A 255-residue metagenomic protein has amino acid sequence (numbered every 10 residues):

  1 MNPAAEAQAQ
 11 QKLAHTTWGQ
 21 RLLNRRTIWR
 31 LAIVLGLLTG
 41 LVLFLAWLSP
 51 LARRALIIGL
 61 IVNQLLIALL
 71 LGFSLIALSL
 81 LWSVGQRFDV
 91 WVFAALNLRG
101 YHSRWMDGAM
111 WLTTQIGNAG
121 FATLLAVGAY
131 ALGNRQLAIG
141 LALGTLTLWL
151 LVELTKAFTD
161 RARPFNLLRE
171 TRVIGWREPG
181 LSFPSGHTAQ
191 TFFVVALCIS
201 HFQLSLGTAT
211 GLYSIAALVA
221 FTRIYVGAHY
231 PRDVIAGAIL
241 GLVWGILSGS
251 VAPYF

Functional and structural regions predicted by a protein language model:
N2-F121, K156-G175: N-terminal transmembrane-helix/juxtamembrane module of multi-pass inner/ER membrane proteins
A9-W29, L168-F255: Membrane-embedded catalytic cores of phosphoryl/pyrophosphoryl-handling enzymes
W29-V34, L66, M110, Q136-G144 (+2 more regions): Alpha-helical transmembrane segments of integral membrane proteins
L35-T39, L71, L141, T145-W149 (+3 more regions): Alpha-helical transmembrane spans of integral membrane proteins, capturing the lipid-embedded, hydrophobic core of TM
F44-P50, L80-V84, G128-R135, H201 (+1 more regions): Structural signal for the C-terminal ends of transmembrane alpha-helices and the immediately following loop
S79, G144-K156, I215-V219, R223: Alpha-helical transmembrane segments of multi-pass membrane proteins
F93, N97, Y130, V152-D160 (+2 more regions): Membrane-water interface at transmembrane helix exits
L125-L151: Interfacial segments of alpha-helical transmembrane regions
